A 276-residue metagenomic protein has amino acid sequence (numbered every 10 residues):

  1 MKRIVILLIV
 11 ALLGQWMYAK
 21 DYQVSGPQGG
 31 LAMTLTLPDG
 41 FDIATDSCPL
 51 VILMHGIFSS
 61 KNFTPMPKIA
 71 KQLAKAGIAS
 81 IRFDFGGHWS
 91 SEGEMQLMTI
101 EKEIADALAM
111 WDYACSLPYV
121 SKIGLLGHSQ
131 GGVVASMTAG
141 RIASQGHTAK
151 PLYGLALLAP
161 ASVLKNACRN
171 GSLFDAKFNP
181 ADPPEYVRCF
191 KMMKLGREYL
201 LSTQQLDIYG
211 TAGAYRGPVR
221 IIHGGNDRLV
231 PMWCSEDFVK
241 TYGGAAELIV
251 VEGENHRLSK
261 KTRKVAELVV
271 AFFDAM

Functional and structural regions predicted by a protein language model:
Y18-T45: N-terminal cap/lid segment of alpha/beta-hydrolase-fold proteins
L31, V133, T138-G140, T148-D237 (+2 more regions): The alpha/beta-hydrolase serine catalytic core
D46-G56: Short beta-strand element of the alpha/beta-hydrolase
H55, G127-G132, G224: Conserved alpha/beta-hydrolase "nucleophile elbow" surrounding the catalytic nucleophile
F58-A70, F85, W233: The serine-hydrolase catalytic nucleophile loop
K61-N62, H88-P118: Catalytic nucleophile-loop/oxyanion-hole region of alpha/beta-hydrolase and closely related hydrolase-like folds
A70-E92: Conserved alpha/beta-hydrolase
P118-S129: Alpha/beta-hydrolase fold nucleophile elbow
